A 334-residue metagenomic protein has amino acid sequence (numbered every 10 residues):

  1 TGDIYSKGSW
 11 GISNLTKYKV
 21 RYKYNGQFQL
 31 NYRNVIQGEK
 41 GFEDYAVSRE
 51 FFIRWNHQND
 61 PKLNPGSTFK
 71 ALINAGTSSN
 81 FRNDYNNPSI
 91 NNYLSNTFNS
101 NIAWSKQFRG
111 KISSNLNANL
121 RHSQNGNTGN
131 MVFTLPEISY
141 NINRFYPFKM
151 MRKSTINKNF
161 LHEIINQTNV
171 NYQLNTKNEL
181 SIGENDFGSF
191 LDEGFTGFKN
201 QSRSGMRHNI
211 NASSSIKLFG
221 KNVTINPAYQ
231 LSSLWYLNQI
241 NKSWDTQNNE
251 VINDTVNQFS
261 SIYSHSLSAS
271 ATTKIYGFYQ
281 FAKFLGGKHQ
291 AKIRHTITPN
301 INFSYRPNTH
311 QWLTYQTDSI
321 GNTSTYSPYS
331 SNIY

Functional and structural regions predicted by a protein language model:
T1-Y334: Outer-membrane beta-barrel proteins and related beta-barrel translocases across Gram-negative bacteria
